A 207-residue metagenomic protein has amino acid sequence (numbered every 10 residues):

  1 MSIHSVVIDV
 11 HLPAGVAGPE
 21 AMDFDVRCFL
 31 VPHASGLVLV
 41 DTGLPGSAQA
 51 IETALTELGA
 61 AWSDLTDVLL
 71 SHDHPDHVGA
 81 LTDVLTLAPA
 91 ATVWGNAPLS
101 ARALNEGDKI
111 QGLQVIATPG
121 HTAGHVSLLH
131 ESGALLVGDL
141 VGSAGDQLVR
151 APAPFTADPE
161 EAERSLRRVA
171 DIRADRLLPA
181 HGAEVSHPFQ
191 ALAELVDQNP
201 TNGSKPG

Functional and structural regions predicted by a protein language model:
M1-S35, R168-R173, Q190-A191, G207: Zn-dependent metallo-beta-lactamase
S2-D9, V40-D41, G112-P119, L135-D139: Active-site-proximal beta-strand elements of phosphoester/diester hydrolases
V31-A34, Q111, L128-S132: Active-site beta-strand termini and strand-to-loop segments that position acidic
G36-V38, D64-D67, G133-L136, R176: Structural motif
V38, P98-L99, D146-R150: Short glycine/proline- and acidic residue-enriched helix-loop micro-motifs that form flexible lids or anion-recognition
V38-D41, D67-L70, A117, L178-P179: Short catalytic-loop micro-motif centered on adjacent basic/acidic residues
L44-I110: Active-site HxH/HxHxD metal-binding segment of metal-dependent hydrolases
P45-G46, I116-A117, A123-N199, P206: Metallo-beta-lactamase
